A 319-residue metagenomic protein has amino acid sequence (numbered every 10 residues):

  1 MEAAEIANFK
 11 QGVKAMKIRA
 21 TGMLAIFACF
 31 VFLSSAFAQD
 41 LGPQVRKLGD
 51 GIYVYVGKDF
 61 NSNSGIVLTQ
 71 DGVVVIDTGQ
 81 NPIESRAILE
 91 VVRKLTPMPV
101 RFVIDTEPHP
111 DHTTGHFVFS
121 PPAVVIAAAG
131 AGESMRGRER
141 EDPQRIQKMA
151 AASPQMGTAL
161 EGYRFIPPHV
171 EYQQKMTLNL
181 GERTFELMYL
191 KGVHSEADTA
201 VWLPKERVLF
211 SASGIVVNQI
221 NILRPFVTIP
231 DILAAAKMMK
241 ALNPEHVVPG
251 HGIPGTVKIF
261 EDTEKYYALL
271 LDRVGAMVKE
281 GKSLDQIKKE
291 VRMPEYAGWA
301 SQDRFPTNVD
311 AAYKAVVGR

Functional and structural regions predicted by a protein language model:
E2-A15: Short, Lys/Arg-enriched N-terminal segments with co-localized hydrophobic residues within the first ~10-30 amino acids
F30-L33, Q39, A241-L242, P254-R319: Accessory terminal helices/loops
Q39-G42, R46-L48, E133-L190, K205 (+2 more regions): Metallo-beta-lactamase
V45, Q70-V74, P82-A127, E171: Active-site metal-binding motif and surrounding structural segment of the metallo-beta-lactamase
V45-V91, T199-S213: Conserved beta-strand hairpin/beta-sheet module of binuclear metal-dependent hydrolase folds, prominently
G51, V67, D77, V92 (+10 more regions): Divalent metal-coordination and catalytic microenvironments
G72-V74, T78-P82, T177, T184-L269 (+1 more regions): Metallo-beta-lactamase
